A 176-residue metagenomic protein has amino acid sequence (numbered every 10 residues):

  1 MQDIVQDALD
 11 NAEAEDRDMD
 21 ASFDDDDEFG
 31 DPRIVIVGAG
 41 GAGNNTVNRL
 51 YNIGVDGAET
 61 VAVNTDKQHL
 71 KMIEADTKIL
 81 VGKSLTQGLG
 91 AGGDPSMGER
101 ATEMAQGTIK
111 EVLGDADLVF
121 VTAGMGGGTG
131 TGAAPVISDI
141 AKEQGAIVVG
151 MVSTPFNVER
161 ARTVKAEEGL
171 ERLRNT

Functional and structural regions predicted by a protein language model:
M1-T176: Tubulin/FtsZ superfamily GTPase core signature
